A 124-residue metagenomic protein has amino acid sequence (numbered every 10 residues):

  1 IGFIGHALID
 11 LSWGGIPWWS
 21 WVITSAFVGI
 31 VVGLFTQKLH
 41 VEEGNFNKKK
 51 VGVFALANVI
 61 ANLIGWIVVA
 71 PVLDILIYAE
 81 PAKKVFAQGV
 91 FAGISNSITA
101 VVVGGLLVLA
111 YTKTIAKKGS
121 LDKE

Functional and structural regions predicted by a protein language model:
G2-K38: Interfacial aromatic-anchored transmembrane helix boundaries in multi-pass membrane proteins
G15-S20, F35-E124: Membrane-embedded alpha-helical hairpins and interfacial helices in multi-pass inner-membrane proteins
